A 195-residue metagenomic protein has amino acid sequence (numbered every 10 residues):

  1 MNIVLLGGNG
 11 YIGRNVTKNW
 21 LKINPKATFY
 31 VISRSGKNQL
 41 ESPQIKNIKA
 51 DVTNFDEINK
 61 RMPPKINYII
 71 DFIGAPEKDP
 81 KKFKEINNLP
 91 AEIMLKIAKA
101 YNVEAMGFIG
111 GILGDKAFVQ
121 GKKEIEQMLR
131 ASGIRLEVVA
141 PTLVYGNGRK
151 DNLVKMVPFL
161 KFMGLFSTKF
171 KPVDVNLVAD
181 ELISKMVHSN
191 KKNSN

Functional and structural regions predicted by a protein language model:
N2, N67-Y68, A105: Structural motif
I3-I23: N-terminal Rossmann NAD(P)H-binding glycine-rich loop of SDR-like oxidoreductase domains
L6, V16, I32, Y68 (+6 more regions): Structured catalytic cores of enzymes that bind and process phosphorylated ligands/cofactors
N9, A27, G114-N195: Oxidoreductase cofactor-interface core, primarily capturing Rossmann-like NAD(P)-dependent enzymes
Y30, S35, A75-P76, P80-S132 (+1 more regions): Conserved Rossmann-fold NAD(P)-dependent oxidoreductase catalytic core, especially the SDR/UDP-sugar
K37-I93, I97-A100: NAD(P)H-binding glycine-rich loop region in Rossmannoid oxidoreductase-like domains and their noncatalytic homologs
